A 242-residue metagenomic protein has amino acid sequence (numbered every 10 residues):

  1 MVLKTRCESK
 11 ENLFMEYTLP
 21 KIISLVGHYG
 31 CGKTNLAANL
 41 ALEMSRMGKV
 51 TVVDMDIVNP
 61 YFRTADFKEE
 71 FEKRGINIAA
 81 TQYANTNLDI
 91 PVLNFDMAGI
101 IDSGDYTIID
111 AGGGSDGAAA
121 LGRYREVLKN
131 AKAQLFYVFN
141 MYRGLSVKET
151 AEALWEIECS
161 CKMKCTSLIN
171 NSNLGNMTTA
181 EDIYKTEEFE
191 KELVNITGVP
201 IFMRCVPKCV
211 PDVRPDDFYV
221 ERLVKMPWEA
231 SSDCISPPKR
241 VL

Functional and structural regions predicted by a protein language model:
L25: Hydrophobic anchor at the beta1->P-loop junction of P-loop NTPases
G30: Walker A (P-loop) phosphate-binding loop of P-loop NTPases
K33: Conserved lysine of the Walker
L36: Hydrophobic positions on the alpha1 helix immediately C-terminal to the Walker A/P-loop
A41-D89: N-terminal phosphate/diphosphate-binding loop that engages ATP/GTP or pyrophosphate donors across diverse enzyme folds
T81-N85, D105-A119: Switch II (G3) loop of P-loop NTPases
S115-P215, P227: Conserved catalytic-core segment of NTP-binding enzymes
